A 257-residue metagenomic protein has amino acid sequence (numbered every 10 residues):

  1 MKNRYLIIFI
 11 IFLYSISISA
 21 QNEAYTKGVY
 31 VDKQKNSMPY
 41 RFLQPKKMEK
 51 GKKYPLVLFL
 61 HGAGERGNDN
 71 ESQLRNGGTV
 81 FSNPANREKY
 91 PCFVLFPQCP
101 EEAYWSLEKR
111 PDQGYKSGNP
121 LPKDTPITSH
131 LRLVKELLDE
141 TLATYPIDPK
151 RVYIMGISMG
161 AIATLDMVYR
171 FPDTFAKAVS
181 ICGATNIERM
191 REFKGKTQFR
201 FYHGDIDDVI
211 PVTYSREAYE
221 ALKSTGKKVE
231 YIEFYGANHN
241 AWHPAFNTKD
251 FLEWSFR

Functional and structural regions predicted by a protein language model:
M1-E23: Bacterial Sec-dependent N-terminal signal peptides
I18-L56, C92, H130, E136 (+5 more regions): A domain-start/cap signature at the N-terminus of enzymes
K47-K52, S106-I154: Gly/Ser-rich "nucleophile elbow"/oxyanion-hole loop immediately N-terminal to the catalytic nucleophile in hydrolases
L60-H61, H203: The conserved beta1-alpha1 loop
E65-L131: Active-site machinery of serine-nucleophile hydrolases
R75-A85, C182-E192, T213, E217: Alpha-helical scaffolding within the catalytic cores of extracellular/periplasmic polymer-degrading hydrolases
D139-K194: Primarily recognizes the serine-hydrolase "nucleophile elbow" in alpha/beta-hydrolase and SGNH/GDSL folds
I181, R189, Q198-R257: C-terminal catalytic histidine-bearing segment of alpha/beta-hydrolase fold enzymes
